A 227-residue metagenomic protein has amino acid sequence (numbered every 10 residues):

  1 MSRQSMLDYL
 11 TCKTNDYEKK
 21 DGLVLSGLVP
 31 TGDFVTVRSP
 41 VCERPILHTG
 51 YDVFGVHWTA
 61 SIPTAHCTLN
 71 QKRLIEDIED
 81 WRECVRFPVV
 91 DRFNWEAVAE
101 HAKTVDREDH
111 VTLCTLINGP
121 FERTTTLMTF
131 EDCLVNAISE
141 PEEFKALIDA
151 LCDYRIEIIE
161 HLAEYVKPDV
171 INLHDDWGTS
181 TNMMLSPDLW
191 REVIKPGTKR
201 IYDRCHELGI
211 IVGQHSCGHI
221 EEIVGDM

Functional and structural regions predicted by a protein language model:
M1-K19, V24, Y51, A60 (+1 more regions): Active-site loop segments of alpha/beta catalytic cores
C12, D16, S61-R82: Short, surface-exposed, low-complexity cationic segments
V24-T31: A glycine-rich beta-turn/hairpin centered on an aromatic-Pro dipeptide
L28, L47, A65, K72-I75 (+1 more regions): A subset of signal/propeptide-processing and intrinsically disordered low-complexity segments in secreted/extracellular
G32-Y51: Short acidic, Pro/Gly- and aromatic-enriched capping/linker segments at domain boundaries
